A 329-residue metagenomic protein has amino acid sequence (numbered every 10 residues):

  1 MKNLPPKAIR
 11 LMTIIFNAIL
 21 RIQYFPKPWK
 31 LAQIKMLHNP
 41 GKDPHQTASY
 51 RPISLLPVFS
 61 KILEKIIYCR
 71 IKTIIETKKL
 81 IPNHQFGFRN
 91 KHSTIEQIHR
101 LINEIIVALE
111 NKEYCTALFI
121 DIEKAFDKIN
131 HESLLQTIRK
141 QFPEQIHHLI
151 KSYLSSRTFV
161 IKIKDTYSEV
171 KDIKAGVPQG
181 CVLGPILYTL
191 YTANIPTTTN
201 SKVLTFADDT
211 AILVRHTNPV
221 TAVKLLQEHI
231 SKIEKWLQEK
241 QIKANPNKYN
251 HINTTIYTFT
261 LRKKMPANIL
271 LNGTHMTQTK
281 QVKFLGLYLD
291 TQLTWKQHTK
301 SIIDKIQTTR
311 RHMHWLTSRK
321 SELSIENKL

Functional and structural regions predicted by a protein language model:
M1-P178, V214: Conserved pre-catalytic core of RNA-dependent polymerases
L31-I34, R51, Q85, A117-A125 (+5 more regions): Catalytic palm active-site di-aspartate
I67-N83, P185-V214: Active-site palm subdomain of RNA-directed nucleic acid polymerases
T73, E104-V107, F159-V160, N194-T197 (+2 more regions): Conserved helix-loop functional segments at active or binding sites
L101, L134, L187-Y191, L225-H229 (+2 more regions): Hydrophobic alpha-helical membrane-association signature
A125-Q141, A211-Q238: Catalytic palm subdomain of template-directed nucleic-acid polymerases, centered on the conserved carboxylate motif
D165, E228, K243-K280: Short, conserved micro-motifs composed of acidic
T274-L329: Basic, alpha-helical interaction scaffolds
